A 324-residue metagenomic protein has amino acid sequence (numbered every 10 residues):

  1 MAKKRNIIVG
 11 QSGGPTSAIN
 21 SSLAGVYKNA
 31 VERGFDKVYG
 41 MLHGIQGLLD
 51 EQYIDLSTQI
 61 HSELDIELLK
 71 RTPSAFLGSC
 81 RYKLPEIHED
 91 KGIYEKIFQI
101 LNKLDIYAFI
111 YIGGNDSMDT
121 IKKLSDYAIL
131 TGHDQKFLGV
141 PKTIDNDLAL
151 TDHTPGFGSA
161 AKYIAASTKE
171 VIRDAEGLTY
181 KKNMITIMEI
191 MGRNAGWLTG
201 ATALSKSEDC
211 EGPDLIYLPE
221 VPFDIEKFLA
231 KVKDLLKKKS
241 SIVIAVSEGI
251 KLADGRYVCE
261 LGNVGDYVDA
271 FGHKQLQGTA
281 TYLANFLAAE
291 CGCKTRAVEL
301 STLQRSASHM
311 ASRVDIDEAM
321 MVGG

Functional and structural regions predicted by a protein language model:
A2-I54: N-terminal phosphate-binding or glycine-rich loops at protein starts, especially the Walker A/P-loop of NTPases
K3-V9, L69-K83, K142-D152, K182-M184 (+1 more regions): Gly-rich Lys/Arg/Thr-decorated short loops/hinges at beta-loop-alpha junctions or inter-strand turns that position
S12-G14, M41-G47, R81-Y82, G114-N115 (+5 more regions): Short, ordered loop/turn segments at secondary-structure junctions
T16-V26, L48-L49, P85, G92-E95 (+6 more regions): Short glycine/serine/threonine-rich phosphate/pyrophosphate-binding segments that cradle anionic phosphate groups
V38, I100, A108-G113, D119-D134 (+2 more regions): Accessory alpha-helical/coil subdomains and C-terminal extensions that flank or cap enzyme catalytic cores
E51-Y107, D116, I144, K169: Glycine-rich oxoanion-binding loops at beta->alpha junctions
F286, E290-G324: C-terminal active-site/capping subdomain that shapes the small-molecule cofactor and substrate pocket of enzyme
